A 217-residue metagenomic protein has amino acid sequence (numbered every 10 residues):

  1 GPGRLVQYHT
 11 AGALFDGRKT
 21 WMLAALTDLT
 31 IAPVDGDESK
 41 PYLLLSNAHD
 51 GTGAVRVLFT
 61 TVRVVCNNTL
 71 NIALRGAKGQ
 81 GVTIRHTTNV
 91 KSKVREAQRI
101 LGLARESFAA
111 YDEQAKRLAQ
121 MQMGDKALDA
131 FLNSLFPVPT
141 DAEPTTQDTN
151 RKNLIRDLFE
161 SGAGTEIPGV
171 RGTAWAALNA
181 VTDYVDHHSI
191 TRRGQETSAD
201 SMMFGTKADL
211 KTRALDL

Functional and structural regions predicted by a protein language model:
P2-Q7: Amphipathic alpha-helical segments
H9-L29: Beta-rich nucleic-acid/ligand-interaction surfaces
G12, L29-L217: Intrinsically disordered, low-complexity regions enriched in serine/threonine
